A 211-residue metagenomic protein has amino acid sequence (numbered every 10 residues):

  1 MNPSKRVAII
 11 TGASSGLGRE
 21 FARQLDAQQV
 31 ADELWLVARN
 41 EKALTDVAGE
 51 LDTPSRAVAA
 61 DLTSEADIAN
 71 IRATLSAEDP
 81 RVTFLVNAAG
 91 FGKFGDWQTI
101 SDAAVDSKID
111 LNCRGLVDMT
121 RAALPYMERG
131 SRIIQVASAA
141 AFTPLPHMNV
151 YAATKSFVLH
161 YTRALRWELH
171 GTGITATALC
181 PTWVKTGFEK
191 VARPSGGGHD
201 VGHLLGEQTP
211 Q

Functional and structural regions predicted by a protein language model:
S14-S15: Conserved glycine-rich cofactor-binding loop
D26, V30-D46: Conserved glycine-rich Rossmann-like NAD(P)H-binding loop of the short-chain dehydrogenase/reductase
A88-K93: Conserved NAD(P)H cofactor-binding loop of Rossmann-fold oxidoreductase domains
D96-I109: Substrate-binding pocket helix/loop in short-chain dehydrogenase/reductase
T120, T154: Active-site helix of classical SDR
S138: Residue(s) in the substrate-gating loop at a strand-loop-helix junction that position the organic substrate next
R166-Q211: SDR active-site lid
